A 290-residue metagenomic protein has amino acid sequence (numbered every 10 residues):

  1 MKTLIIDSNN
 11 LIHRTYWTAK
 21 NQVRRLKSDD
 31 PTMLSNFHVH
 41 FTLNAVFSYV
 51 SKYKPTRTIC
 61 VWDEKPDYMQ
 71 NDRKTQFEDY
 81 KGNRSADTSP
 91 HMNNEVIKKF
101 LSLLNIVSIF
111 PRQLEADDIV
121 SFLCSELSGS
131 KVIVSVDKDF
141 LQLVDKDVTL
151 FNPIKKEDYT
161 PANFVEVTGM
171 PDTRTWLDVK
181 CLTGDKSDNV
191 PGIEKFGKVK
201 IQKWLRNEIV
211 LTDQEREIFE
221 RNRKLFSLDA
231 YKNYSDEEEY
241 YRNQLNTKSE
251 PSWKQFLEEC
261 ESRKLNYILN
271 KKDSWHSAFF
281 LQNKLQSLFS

Functional and structural regions predicted by a protein language model:
M1, W275-S290: Short, Lys/Arg-enriched, disordered terminal segments
M1-F100, K155: Domain-level signal for Mg2+-assisted phosphodiester chemistry and nucleotide/NA-binding surfaces in nucleic-acid
I5, T56-K65, S108-F110, S130-V134 (+1 more regions): Short glycine-rich phosphate-binding loop at a beta-alpha junction
S28-D29, G82-F256, C260-N266, N270 (+1 more regions): Extended two-metal-dependent nuclease catalytic cores across DNA- and RNA-processing enzymes
